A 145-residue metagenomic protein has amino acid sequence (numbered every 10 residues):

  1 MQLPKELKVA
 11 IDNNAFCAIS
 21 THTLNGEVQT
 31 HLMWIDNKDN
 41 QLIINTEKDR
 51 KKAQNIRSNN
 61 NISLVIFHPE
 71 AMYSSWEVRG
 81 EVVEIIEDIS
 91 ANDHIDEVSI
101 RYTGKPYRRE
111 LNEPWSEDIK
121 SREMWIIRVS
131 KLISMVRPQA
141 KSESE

Functional and structural regions predicted by a protein language model:
M1-C17, S144-E145: Extreme N-terminal tail/first-helix region
Q2, S75-E145: Charged, gly/pro-rich active-site loop segments
L7, A15, N40, S74 (+1 more regions): A generic secondary-structure signal marking the coil-to-beta-strand transition
N14-K48, I56, S63-I66, W76-V78: Short beta-strand segments
N25-E27, E70-M72, W115-I119: A short beta-turn/loop motif at secondary-structure boundaries
E47-K51, Y102: Short, solvent-exposed aromatic-acidic interface loops
R50-K52, A71, K141-S142: Short, surface-exposed beta-strand-loop junctions and turns on beta-sheet-rich folds
H68-P69, V129: Short secondary-structure boundary segments
